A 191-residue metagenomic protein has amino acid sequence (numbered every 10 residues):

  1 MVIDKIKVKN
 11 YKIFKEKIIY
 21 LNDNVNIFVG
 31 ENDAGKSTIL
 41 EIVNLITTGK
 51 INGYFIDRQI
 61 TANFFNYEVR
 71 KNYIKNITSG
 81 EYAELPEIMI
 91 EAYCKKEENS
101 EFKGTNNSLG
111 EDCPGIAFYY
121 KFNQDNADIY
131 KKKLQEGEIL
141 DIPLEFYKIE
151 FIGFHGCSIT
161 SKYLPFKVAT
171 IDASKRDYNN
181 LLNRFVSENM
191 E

Functional and structural regions predicted by a protein language model:
M1-T48, D57-V69: Pre-Walker A-like glycine/lysine-rich segment at the N-terminus of P-loop NTPase domains
K5, R58, F64-Y67, I77 (+3 more regions): Short linear motifs in intrinsically disordered/low-complexity regions
K5-K7, F14, V25, E31 (+4 more regions): Residue-level detector of functional hotspots within protein domains
K5-V8, I19, N24-V25, N66-N72 (+3 more regions): A short linear-motif detector with a strong N-terminal bias
K9-Y11, I18, G80-Y82, S108 (+1 more regions): Generic marker of residues within folded, mature protein domains
E31-D33, N44-I46, G53-Y54, F64-N66 (+3 more regions): Glycine-rich loops and low-complexity Gly/Arg-rich segments that provide flexible linkers or classic glycine-based
I42-G110: Conserved P-loop NTP-binding catalytic core
E87-M89, C94-E191: Electropositive, glycine-dotted interaction segments that contact anionic polymers or phosphate-rich ligands
